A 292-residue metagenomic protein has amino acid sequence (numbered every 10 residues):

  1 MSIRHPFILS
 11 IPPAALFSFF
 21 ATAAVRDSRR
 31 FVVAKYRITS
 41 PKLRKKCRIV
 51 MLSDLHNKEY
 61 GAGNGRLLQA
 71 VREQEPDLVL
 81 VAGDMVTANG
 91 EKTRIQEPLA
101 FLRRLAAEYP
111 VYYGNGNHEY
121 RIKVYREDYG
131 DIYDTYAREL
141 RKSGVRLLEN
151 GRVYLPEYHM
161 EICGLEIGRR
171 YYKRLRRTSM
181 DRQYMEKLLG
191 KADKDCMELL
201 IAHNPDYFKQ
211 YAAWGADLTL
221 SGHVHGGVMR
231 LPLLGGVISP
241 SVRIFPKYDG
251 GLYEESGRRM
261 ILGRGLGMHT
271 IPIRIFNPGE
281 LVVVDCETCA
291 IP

Functional and structural regions predicted by a protein language model:
M1-L43: N-terminal membrane-anchoring alpha-helices
S28, L55-E59, A88-E91, R174-S179 (+2 more regions): Short, flexible loop segments at the rims of nucleotide/cofactor-binding pockets, characterized by
T39-V50, V145, R152-G164, E254-M260 (+2 more regions): Beta-strand-turn-beta hairpins that frame and shape the catalytic cleft of phosphate-ester-processing enzymes
K45-R146: Membrane-embedded segments
M51-S53, L78-D84, P110-N117, L148-N150 (+3 more regions): Active-site neighborhood of phospho(di)ester-bond hydrolases with catalytic His/Asp-centered motifs
N57, M85-A88, N117-R121, V153 (+4 more regions): Solvent-exposed loop/turn segments at secondary-structure junctions within structured extracellular/periplasmic domains
K123-G144, R152, P156-E198, F208-K209 (+1 more regions): Binuclear metal-dependent hydrolase catalytic cores centered on His/Asp/Glu-rich metal-binding motifs
N204-V282: Conserved beta-sheet core of the metallophosphoesterase superfamily
